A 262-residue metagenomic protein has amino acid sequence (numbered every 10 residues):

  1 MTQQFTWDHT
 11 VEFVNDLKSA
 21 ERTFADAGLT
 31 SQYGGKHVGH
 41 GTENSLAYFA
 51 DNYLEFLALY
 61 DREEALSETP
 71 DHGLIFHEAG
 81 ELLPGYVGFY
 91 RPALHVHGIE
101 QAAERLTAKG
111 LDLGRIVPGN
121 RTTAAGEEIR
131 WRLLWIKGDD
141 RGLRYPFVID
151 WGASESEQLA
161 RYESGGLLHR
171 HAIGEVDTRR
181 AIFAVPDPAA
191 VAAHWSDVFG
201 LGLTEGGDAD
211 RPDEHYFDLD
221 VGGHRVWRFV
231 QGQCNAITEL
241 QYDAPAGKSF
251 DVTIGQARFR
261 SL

Functional and structural regions predicted by a protein language model:
T2-W7, E12-T30, T42, F49-P118 (+1 more regions): Glyoxalase I/VOC metalloenzyme domain signal
S31-V38: Conserved catalytic-core motifs of GNAT/GCN5-like acyltransferases
